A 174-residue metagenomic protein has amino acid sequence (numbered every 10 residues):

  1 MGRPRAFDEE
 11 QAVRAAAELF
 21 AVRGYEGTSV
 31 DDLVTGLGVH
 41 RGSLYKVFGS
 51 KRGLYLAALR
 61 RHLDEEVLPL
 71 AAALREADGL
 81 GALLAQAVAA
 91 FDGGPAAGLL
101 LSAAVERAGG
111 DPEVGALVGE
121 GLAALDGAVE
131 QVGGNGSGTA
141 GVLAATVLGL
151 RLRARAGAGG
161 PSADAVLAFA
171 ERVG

Functional and structural regions predicted by a protein language model:
M1-F7, E171: N-terminal intrinsically disordered/low-complexity leader segments
E10-Q11, A15-A58: Helix-turn-helix
V13, G81, A85, A123-E130 (+1 more regions): An amphipathic alpha-helix signature
A57, L68-G98, L143: Hydrophobic alpha-helical connector segments
R60-E66: Short, basic, alpha-helical segments at the C-terminal edge of helix-turn-helix-like DNA-binding modules
A85, D92-L122: Amphipathic alpha-helical segments used for helix-helix packing
A87, L100-V105, L143-L150: Short alpha-helical scaffolding segments that buttress acidic/His motifs in well-ordered protein cores
P112-A123, V132-G174: Hydrophobic/aromatic-rich alpha-helical bundle segments in the mid-to-C-terminal region
